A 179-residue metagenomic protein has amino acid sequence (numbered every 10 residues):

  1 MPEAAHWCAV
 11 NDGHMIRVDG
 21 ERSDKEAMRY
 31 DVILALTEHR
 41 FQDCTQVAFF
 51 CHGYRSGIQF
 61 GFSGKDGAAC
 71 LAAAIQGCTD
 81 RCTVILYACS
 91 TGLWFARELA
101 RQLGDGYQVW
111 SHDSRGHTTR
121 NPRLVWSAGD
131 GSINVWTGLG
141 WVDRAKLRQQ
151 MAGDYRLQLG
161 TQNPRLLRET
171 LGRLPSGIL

Functional and structural regions predicted by a protein language model:
M1-L93, E169, I178: Catalytic-core segments of thiol-dependent peptidases
T83-L179: Active-site-proximal C-terminal subdomain of hydrolase catalytic domains
